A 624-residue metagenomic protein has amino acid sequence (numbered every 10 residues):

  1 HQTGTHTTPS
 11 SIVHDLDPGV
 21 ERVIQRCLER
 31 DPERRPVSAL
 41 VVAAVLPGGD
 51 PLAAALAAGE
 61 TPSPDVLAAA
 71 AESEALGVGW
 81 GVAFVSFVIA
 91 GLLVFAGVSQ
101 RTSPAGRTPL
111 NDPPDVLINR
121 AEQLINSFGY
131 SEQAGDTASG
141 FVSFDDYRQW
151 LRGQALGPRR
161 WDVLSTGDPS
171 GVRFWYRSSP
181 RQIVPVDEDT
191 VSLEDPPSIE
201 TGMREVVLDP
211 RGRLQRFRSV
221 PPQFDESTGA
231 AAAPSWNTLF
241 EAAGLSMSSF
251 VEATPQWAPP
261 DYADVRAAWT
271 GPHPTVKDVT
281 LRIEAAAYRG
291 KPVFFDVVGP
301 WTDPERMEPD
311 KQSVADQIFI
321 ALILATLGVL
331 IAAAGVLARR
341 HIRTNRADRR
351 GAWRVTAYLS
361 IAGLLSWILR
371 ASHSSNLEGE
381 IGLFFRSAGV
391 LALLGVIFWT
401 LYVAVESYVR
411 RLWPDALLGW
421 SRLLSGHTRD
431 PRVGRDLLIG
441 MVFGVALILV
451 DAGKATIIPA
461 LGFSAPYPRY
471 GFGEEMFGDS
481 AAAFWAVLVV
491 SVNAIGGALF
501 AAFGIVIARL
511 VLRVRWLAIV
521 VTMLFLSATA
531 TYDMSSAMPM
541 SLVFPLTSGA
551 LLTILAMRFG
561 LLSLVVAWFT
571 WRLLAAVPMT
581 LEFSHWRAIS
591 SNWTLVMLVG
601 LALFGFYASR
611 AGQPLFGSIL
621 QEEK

Functional and structural regions predicted by a protein language model:
H1-A58: C-terminal lobe helix-coil module of Hanks-type protein kinase domains
G59-L76, L412-R435, L615-K624: Membrane-interfacial, low-structure loops and terminal tails that flank and connect transmembrane helices in multi-pass
F84-Q100, Q312-I505, R509-L512: Core alpha-helical transmembrane segments of integral membrane proteins
S103-A321: Soluble extramembrane regions of membrane proteins in the secretory/endomembrane system
R354-S360, A518-L526, S563-L574: Central hydrophobic cores of alpha-helical transmembrane segments in multi-pass integral membrane proteins
W367-E378, A528-M534, A576-S584: Juxtamembrane "helix-exit" motif on the non-cytosolic side of transmembrane helices
S541-L581: Functionally important transmembrane alpha-helices
T547, E582-K624: Alpha-helical transmembrane segments and their immediate juxtamembrane flanks in integral membrane proteins
